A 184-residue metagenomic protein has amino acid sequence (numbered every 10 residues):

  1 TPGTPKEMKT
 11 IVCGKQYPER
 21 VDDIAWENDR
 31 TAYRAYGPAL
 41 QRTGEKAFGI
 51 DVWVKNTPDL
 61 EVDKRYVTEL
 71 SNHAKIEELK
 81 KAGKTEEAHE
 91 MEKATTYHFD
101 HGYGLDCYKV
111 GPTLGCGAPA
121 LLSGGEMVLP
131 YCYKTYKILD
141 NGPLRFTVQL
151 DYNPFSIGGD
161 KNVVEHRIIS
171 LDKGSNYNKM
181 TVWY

Functional and structural regions predicted by a protein language model:
T1-P2, M180: Short Pro-Gly-centered flexible turn/kink motifs
P2-G124: Solvent-exposed N-terminal domain segments of exported/luminal and surface proteins
K9-G14, P18-V21, V128-K137, V164-H166: Short small/polar-residue motifs
Y108-P154: Active-site cradle of extracellular carbohydrate-active enzymes
K134-Y184: Acidic, contiguous internal or C-terminal segments within carbohydrate-active enzymes that form a structured patch used
